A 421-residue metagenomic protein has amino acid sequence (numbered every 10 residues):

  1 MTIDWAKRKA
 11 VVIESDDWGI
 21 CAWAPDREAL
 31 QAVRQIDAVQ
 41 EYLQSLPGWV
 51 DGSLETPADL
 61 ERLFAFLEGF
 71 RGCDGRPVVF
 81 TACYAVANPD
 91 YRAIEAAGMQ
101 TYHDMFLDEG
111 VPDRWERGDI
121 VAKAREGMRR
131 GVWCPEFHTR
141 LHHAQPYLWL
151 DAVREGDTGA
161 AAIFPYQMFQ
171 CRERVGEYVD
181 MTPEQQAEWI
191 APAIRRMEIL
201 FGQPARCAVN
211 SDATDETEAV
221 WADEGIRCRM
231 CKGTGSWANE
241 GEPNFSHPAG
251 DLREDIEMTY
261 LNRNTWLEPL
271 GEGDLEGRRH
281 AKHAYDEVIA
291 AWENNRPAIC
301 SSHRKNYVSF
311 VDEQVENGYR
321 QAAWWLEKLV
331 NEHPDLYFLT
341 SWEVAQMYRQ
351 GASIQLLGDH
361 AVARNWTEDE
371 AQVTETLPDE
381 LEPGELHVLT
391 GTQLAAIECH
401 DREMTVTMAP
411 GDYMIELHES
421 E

Functional and structural regions predicted by a protein language model:
M1-E136, L141-A144, N210: Active-site beta->alpha N-cap acidic-glycine motif
I3-W18, R195-C207, Y260-V344: Catalytic grooves of carbohydrate-active enzymes
D16, E177-G250: Catalytic domains of cell-wall/extracellular-matrix polysaccharide-remodeling enzymes, centered on de-N-acetylation
P25-L54, M99-E109, D151-V179, V311 (+2 more regions): A solvent-exposed, charged loop/short amphipathic helix patch at secondary-structure junctions
P146-F201, F245-A290: Alpha-helical scaffold elements lining the catalytic groove of polysaccharide deacetylases
I226-S246, P297-E375, T390: C-terminal domain-boundary segment and adjacent tail
T376-L394: Solvent-exposed beta-hairpin/edge-strand motifs
E398-E421: C-terminal beta-strand-rich structural cap/linker in extracellular carbohydrate-active enzymes
